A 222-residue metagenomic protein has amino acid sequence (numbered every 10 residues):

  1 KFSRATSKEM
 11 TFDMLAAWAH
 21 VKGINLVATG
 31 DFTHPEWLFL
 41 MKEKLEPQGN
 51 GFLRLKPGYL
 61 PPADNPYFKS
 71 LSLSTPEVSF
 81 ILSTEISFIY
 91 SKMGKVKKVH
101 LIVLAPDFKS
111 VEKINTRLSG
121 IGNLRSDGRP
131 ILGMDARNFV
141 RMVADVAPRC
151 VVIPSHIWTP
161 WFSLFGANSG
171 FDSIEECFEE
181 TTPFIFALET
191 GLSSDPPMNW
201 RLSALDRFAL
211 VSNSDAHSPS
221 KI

Functional and structural regions predicted by a protein language model:
F2-A5, T29-L38, I89, S110 (+3 more regions): Active-site environment of divalent metal-dependent phosphoester hydrolases
F2-S7, G128-I131, A187-G191: Short, flexible loop segments at the rims of nucleotide/cofactor-binding pockets, characterized by
T6-A19, E175-C177, N199: Short, acidic/polar
T11-V27, A63-F68: Alpha-helical scaffold segments that flank or form the walls of functional sites
A17-M41, V151-I153: Divalent metal-dependent hydrolysis catalytic cores, especially in the metallo-beta-lactamase
H20-V21, E43-P47, E179-E180, W200-A209: Short, surface-exposed basic-aromatic patches at helix termini and helix-loop junctions that form
V27-D31, I81-T84, I153-S155, A187-G191 (+1 more regions): Active-site neighborhood of phospho(di)ester-bond hydrolases with catalytic His/Asp-centered motifs
F39-F186: Extended substrate/RNA-proximal surfaces in nucleic-acid metabolism proteins
